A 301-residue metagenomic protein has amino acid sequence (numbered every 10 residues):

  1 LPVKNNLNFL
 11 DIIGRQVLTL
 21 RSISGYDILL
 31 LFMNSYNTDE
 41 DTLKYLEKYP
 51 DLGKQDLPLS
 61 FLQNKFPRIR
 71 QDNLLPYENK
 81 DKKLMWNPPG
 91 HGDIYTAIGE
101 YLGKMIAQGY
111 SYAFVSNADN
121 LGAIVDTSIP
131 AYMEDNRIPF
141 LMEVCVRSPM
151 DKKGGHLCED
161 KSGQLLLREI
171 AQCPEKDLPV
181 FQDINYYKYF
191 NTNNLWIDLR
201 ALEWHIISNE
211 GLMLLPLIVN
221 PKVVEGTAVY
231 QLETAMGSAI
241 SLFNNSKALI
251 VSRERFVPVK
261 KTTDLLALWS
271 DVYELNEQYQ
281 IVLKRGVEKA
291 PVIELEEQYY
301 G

Functional and structural regions predicted by a protein language model:
L1-L59, N79-K82, N87, E294-Q298: N-terminal glycine-rich phosphate-binding loop and ensuing alpha1 helix
N6-L20, H91-K104, M236: Structured alpha-helical segments in the cores of large, soluble enzyme domains
F9-I13, N117, F140-M142: Extended, hydrophobic alpha-helical segments in both membrane/secreted and soluble proteins
R21-G25, Q108-G109, F243: A structural signal for short coil/turn segments at secondary-structure junctions
D27, E40-A113, N120-L199, E203-I207: Conserved core of the sugar-phosphate nucleotidyltransferase
L29-T38, A118-L121, R253-V257, K261: Conserved short loop/turn motifs at secondary-structure junctions
A131-G301: Left-handed beta-helix
